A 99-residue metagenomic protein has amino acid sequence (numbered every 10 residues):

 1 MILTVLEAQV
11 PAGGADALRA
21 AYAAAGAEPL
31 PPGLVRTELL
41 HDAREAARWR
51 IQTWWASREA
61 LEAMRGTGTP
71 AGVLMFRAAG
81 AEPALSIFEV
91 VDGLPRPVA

Functional and structural regions predicted by a protein language model:
I2, V35-W49, V73-A99: Glycine-rich beta-strand-turn "strand-cap" elements at beta-sheet edges
I2-A8, E38-G66: Short, well-ordered beta-strand segments in beta-rich or mixed alpha/beta enzyme and ligand-binding folds
Q9-A20: Short, surface-exposed ligand-recognition loops at beta-strand->loop->(often short) alpha-helix junctions that present
V10-A12, S57, E89-D92: Non-catalytic surface loops within mature trypsin-like serine protease
G14, A25-A27, L39-H41: Intrinsically disordered, low-complexity segments enriched in polar/charged residues with Gly/Pro, especially when
R19, A63-R65, P97-A99: Short, charged, solvent-exposed linker or helix-capping segments at domain edges/interfaces that act as flexible hinges
A24-R36, W54-I87: An amphipathic, aromatic/His-enriched active-site/gating alpha helix that lines ligand/cofactor pockets
